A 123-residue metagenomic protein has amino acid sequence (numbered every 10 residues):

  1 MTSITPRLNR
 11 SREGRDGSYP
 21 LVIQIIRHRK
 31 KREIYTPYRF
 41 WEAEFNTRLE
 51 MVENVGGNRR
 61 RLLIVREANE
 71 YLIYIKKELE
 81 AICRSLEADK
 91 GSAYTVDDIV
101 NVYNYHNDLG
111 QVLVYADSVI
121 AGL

Functional and structural regions predicted by a protein language model:
M1-R10: Low-complexity, acidic Ser/Thr/Pro/Gly-rich terminal tails and inter-domain linkers that flank the onset of structured
G14-D16, R29-G122: N-terminal helical hairpins
